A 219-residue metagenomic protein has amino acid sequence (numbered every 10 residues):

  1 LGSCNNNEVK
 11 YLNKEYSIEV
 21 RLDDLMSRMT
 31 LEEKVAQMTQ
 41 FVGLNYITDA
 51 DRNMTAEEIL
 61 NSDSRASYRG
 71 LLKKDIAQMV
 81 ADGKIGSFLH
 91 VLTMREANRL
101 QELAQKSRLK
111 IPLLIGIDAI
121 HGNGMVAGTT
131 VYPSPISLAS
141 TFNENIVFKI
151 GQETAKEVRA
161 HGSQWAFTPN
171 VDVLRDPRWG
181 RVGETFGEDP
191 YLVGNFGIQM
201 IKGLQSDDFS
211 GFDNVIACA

Functional and structural regions predicted by a protein language model:
C4-A219: Glycoside hydrolase catalytic-domain context in secreted enzymes
